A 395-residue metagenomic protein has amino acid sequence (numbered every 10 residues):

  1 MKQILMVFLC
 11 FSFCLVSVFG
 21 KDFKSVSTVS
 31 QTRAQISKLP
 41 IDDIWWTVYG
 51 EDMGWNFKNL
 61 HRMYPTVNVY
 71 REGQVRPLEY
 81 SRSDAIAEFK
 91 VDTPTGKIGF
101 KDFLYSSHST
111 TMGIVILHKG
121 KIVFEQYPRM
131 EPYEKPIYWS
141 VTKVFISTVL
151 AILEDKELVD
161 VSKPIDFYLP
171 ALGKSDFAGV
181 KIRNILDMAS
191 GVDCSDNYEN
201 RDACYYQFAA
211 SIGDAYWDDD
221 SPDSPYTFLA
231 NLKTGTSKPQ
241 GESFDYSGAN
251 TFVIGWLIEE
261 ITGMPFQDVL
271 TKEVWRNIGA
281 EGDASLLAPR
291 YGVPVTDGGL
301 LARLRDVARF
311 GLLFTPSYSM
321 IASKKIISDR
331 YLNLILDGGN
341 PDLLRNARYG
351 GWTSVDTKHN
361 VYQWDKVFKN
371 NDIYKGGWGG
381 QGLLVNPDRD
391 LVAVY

Functional and structural regions predicted by a protein language model:
V7-C14: Bacterial N-terminal signal peptides
V18-M130, D187, G191, A230: N-terminal leader/targeting segments and the immediately adjacent pre-domain N-terminus
H108-T111, E134, W378-G379: Short, small/polar residue-rich loop motifs at catalytic or cofactor-binding pockets
G120, I137-V161, I185, I254-I258 (+2 more regions): Active-site SXXK
E125-P128, P132-Y133, E199, A209-Y291 (+1 more regions): Catalytic-site signature segments of enzymes, centered on catalytic residues
D155-N197, G235, I261-G298, A302: Active-site helix/loop module of the DD-peptidase/beta-lactamase fold, centered on the serine-lysine SxxK catalytic
M188, N250-L257, T296-M320, Q381-Y395: Active-site-proximal alpha-helical segments within enzyme catalytic domains
E281-A284, L336-V392: Active-site Gly/Thr loop motif
